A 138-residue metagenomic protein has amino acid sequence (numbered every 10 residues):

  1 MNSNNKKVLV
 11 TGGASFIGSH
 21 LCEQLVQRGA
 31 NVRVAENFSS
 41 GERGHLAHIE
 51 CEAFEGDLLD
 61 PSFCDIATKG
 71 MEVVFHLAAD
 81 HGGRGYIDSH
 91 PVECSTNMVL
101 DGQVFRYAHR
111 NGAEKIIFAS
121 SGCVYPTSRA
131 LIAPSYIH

Functional and structural regions predicted by a protein language model:
M1-H138: N-terminal Rossmann-like NAD(P)+-binding domain of SDR-like oxidoreductases, especially those catalyzing
